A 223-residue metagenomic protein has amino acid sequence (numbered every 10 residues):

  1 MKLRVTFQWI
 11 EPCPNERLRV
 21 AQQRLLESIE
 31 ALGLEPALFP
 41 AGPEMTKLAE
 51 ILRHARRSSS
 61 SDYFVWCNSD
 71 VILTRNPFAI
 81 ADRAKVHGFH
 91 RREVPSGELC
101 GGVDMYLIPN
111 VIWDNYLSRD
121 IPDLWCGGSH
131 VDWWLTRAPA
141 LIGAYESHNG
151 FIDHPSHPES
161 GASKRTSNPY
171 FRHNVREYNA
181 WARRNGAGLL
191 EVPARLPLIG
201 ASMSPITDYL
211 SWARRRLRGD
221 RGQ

Functional and structural regions predicted by a protein language model:
M1-Y63: N-terminal anchoring/stem segment of glycosyltransferases
L3-A21, L25, W125-Q223: C-terminal catalytic/acceptor-binding lobe
V5-P12, A41, S69, F89-R92 (+2 more regions): Short loop/turn segments at strand-loop or loop-helix junctions that form parts of catalytic or ligand-binding pockets
E27-A37, A84-H87, A140-S147: Structural alpha-beta junctions
T46, S96, P155-S156: Generic structural signal for helix capping and beta-alpha/helix-loop junctions
L48-I51, R75-F78, P158: A short acidic (Asp/Glu
S61-T74: Short beta-strand-to-loop acidic/aromatic patch adjacent to the donor-nucleotide binding site
V71-A138: Conserved catalytic core of nucleotide-sugar-dependent glycosyltransferases
